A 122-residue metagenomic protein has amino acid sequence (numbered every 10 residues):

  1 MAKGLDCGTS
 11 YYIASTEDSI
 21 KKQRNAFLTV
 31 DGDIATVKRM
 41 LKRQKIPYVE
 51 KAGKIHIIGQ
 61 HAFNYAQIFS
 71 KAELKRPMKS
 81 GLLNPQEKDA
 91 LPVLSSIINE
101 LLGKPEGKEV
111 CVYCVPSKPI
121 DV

Functional and structural regions predicted by a protein language model:
A2-D6: Short glycine-aspartate micro-motif
Y11-C114: Conserved phosphate-binding loops in N-terminal lobes of ATP-dependent enzymes of the actin/Hsp70/sugar-kinase
Y113-V122: Glycine-rich phosphate-binding loops at beta-strand->alpha-helix junctions
